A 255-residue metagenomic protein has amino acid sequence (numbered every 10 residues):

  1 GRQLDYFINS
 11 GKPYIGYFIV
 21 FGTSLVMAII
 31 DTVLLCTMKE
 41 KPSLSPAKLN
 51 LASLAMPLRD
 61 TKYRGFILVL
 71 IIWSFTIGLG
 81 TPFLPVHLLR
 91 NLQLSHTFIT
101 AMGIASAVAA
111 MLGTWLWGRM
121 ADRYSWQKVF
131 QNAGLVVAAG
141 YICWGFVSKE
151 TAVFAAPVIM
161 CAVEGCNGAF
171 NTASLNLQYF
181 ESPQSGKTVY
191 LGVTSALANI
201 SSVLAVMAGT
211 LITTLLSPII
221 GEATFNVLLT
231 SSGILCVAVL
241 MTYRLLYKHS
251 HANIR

Functional and structural regions predicted by a protein language model:
L4, G113-W126, T213: Helix-to-loop junctions at the C-terminal end of transmembrane segments in multipass secondary transporters
L4-V26, T213-I234: A membrane-interface helix-boundary motif in multi-pass transporters
M27-M38, T230-R255: Multi-pass alpha-helical transporter architecture, strongest for 12-TM Major Facilitator/SLC carriers used
E40-L68, R255: Juxtamembrane intracellular "pre-TM" segments in multi-pass secondary transporters
P82-I99: Short amphipathic helix-loop junctions that connect adjacent transmembrane helices in Major Facilitator Superfamily/SLC
L135-T151: C-terminal ends and interior cores of transmembrane alpha-helices in multi-pass membrane transporters/permeases
V153-F170: Hydrophobic core of transmembrane alpha-helices in multi-pass small-molecule transporters, especially MFS/SLC-type
A169-P183: Intracellular juxtamembrane helix-capping segments at the cytosolic ends of symmetry-related transmembrane helices
